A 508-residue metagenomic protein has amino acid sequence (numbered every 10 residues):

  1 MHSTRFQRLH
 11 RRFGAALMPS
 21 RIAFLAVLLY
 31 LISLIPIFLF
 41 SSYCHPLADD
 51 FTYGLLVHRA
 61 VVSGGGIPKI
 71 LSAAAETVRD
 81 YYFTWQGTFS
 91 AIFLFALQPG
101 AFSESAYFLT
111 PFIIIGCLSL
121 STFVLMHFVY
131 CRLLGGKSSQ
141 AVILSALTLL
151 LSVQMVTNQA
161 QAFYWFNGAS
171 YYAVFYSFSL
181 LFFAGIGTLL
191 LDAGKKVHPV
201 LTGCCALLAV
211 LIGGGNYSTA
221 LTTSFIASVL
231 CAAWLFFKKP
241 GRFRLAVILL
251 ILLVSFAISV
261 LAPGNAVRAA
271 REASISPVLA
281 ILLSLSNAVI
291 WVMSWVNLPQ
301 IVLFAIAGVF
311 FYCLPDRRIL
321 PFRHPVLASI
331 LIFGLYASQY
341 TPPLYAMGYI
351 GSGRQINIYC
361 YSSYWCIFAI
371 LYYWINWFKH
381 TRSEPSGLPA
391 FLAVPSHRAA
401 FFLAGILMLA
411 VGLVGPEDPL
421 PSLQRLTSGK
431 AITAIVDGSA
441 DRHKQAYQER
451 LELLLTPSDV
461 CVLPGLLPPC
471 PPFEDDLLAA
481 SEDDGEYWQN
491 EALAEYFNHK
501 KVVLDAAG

Functional and structural regions predicted by a protein language model:
T4-W85, P99-A141, G241, R382-G508: Intrinsically disordered, polar/acidic, low-complexity terminal segments
R21-P36, I143-L150, C204-L207, I248-V254: Alpha-helical transmembrane segments
L31, L118-Y130, F178-L190, F225-A232 (+2 more regions): Transmembrane alpha-helical segments
P36-I113, F166-A169, V210-Q355, S363: Transmembrane catalytic cores of multi-pass membrane glycosyltransferases and polysaccharide-assembly enzymes
D49, Q140-G187, N216, S338-Y372: Membrane-interface micro-motifs in multi-pass membrane enzymes
V129-L134, L190-G194, F237, Y345 (+2 more regions): Membrane-interfacial segments
T188-L211, A246-V247: Short hydrophobic alpha-helices at membrane interfaces in multi-pass membrane enzymes
I319-L331, Y336-G429: Long, charge-rich C-terminal accessory regions
